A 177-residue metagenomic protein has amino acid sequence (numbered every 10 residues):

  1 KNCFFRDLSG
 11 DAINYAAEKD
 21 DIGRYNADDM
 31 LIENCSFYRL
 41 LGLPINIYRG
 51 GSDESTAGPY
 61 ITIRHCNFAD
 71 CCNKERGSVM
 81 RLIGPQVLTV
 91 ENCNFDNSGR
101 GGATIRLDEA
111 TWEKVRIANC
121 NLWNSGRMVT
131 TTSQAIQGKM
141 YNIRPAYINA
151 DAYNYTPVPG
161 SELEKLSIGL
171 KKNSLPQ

Functional and structural regions predicted by a protein language model:
K1-T156, E164-G169, L175-Q177: Extracellular beta-rich repeat passengers
